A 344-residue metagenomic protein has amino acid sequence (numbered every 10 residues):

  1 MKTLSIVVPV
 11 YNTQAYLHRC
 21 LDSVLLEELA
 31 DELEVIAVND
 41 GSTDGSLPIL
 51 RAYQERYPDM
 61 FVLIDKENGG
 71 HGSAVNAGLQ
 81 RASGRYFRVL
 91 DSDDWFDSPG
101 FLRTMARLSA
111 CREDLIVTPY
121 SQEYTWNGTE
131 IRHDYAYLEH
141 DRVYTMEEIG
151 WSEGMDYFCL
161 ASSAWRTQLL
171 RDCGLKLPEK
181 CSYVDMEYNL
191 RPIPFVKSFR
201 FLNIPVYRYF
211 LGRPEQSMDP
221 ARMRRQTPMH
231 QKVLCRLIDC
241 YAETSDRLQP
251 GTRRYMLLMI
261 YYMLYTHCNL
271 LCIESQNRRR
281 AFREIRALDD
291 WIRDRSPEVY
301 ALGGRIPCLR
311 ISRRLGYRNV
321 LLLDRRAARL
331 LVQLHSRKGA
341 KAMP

Functional and structural regions predicted by a protein language model:
K2-S5, E34, E187: Cell-envelope/extracellular polymer assembly enzymes that use nucleotide-activated donors
T13-L26: Short, well-formed alpha-helical segments that are part of the catalytic scaffolds of diverse glycosyltransferases
E32-G41, V62-E67, S92: Short beta-strand/loop segment that forms part of the nucleotide-sugar
N39-P48, G70: A conserved acidic beta->alpha catalytic loop
K66-A82: Glycine-rich, basic loop-to-helix element that forms the pyrophosphate-binding segment of sugar-nucleotide handling
H71-V75, S92-R200, Y209-R224: Donor-binding/catalytic cores of nucleotide-activated saccharide and glycerol-phosphate transferases/polymerases
F87: Short aromatic/hydrophobic "clamp" motif used to bind/position activated sugar donors
E113, C272-P344: Membrane-interface aromatic/basic loop that binds lipid-linked glycans or pyrophosphate carriers, typified by
